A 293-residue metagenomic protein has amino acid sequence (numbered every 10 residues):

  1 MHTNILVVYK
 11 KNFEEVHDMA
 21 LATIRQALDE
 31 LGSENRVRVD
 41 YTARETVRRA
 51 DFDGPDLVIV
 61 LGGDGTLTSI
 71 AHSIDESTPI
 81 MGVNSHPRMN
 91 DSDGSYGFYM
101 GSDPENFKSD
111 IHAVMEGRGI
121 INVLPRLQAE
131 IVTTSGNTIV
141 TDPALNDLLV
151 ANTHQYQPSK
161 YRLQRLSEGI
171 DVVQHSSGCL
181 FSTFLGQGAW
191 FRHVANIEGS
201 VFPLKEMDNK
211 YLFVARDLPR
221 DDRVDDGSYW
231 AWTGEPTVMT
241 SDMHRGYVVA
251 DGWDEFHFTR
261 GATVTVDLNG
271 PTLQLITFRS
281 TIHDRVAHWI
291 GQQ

Functional and structural regions predicted by a protein language model:
M1-L61, S73, D93-I120, T134-D142: ATP/NTP phosphate-donor binding region
A50-D53, H72-D75, G119-N122, N137-D142 (+8 more regions): Solvent-exposed alpha-helices and their adjacent loops that cap or buttress functional pockets in soluble metabolic
V60-L61, G82, F181: Redox-cofactor binding/interface segments in oxidoreductases and associated redox assembly factors
G65-I70, G188-R192: Short glycine/serine/threonine-rich phosphate/pyrophosphate-binding segments that cradle anionic phosphate groups
A71-S85: A short, gly/pro- and small-residue-rich
H86-S177: Catalytic core of DAGKc-family lipid kinases
V150, S167-I170, D221-Q293: ATP/nucleoside-binding phosphotransfer catalytic cores, i.e., glycine-rich phosphate-binding loops
D171-D221: Gly/Ser/Thr-rich active-site loops/lids in small-molecule metabolic enzymes that frequently grip phosphoryl groups
